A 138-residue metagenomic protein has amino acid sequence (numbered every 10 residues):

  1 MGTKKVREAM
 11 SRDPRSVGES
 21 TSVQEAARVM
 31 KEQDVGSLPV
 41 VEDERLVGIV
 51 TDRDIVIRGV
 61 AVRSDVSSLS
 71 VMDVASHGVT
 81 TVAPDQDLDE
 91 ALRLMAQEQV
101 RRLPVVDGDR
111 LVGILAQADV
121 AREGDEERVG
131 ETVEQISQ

Functional and structural regions predicted by a protein language model:
M1-D13, T51-T81, D85-A96, I114-Q138: Tandem CBS (Bateman) regulatory domains
M1-E8, T21-E25, P39-L46, D107: Short charge-dense sequence patches
S16-D34, V82-Q99, V106, G124: The conserved cystathionine-beta-synthase
M30-Q33, L38-D54, M95, L103-A118: A glycine-centered beta-loop-beta connector
